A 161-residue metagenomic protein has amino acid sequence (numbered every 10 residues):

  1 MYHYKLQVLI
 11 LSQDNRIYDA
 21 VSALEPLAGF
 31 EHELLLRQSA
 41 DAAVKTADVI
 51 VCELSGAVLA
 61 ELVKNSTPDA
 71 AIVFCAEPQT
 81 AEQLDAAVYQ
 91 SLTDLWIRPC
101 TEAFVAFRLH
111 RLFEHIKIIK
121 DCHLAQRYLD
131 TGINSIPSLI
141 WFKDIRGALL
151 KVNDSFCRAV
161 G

Functional and structural regions predicted by a protein language model:
Y2-H3, R16-A20, L124-G147, D154 (+1 more regions): PAS/LOV and related PAS-like sensory modules
Y2-Q7, S12-I119, H123, T131: N-terminal membrane insertion elements
R108, L112, K143, L149: Aromatic/pi-system hotspot detector in well-structured domains
